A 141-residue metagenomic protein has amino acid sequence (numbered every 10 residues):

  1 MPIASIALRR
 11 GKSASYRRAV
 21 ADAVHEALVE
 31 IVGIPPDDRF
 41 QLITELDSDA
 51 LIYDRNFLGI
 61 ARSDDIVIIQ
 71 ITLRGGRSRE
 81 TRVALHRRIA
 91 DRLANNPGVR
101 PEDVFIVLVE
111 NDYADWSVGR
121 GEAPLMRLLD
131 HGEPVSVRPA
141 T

Functional and structural regions predicted by a protein language model:
M1-T141: Interaction-mediating elements
